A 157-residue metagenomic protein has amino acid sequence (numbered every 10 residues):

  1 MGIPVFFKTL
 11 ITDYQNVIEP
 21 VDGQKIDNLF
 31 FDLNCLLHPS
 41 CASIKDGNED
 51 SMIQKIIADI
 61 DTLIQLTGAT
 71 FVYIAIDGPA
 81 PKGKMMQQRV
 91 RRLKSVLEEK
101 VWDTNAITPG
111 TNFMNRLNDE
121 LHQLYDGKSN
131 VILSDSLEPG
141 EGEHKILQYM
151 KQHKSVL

Functional and structural regions predicted by a protein language model:
M1-L157: Noncatalytic, typically N-terminal accessory segments of nucleic acid-processing enzymes and closely related
